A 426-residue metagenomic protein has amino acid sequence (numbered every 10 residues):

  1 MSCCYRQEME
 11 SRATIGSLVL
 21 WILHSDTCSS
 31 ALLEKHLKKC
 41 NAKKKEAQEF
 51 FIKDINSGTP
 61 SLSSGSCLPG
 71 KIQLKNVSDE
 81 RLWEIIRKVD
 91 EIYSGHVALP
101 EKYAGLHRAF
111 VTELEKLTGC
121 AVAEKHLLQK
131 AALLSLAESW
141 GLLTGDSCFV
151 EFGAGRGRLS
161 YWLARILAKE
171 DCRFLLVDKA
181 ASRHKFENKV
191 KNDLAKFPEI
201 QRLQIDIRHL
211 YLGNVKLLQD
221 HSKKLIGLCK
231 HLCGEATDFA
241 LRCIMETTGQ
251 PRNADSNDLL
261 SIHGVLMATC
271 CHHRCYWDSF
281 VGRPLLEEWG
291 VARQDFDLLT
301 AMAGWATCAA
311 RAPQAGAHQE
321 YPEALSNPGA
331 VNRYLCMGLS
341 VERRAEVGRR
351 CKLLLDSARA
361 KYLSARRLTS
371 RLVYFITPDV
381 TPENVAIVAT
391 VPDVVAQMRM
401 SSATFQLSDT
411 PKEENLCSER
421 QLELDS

Functional and structural regions predicted by a protein language model:
S2-S426: Class I S-adenosyl-L-methionine
